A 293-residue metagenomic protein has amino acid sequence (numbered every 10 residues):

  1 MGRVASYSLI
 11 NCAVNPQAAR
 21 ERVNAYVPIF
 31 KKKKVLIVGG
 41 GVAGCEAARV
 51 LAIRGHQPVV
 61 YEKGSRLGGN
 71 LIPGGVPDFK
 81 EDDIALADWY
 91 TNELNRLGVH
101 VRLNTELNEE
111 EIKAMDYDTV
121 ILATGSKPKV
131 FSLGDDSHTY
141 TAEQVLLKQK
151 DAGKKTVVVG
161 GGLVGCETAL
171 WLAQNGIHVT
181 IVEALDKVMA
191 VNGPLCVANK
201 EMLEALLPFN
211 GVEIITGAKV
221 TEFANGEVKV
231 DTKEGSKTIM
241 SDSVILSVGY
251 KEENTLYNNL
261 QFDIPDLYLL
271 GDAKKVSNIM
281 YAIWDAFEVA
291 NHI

Functional and structural regions predicted by a protein language model:
M1-L36, V42, N70-N92, V99 (+3 more regions): Ferredoxin-type iron-sulfur electron-transfer modules and their immediate structural context
C12, C166-T168, A190-V197, T255 (+1 more regions): A conserved FAD-binding loop/helix module that cradles the flavin
N15-I29, N92-N95, V101-N104, E110 (+2 more regions): Glycine-rich dinucleotide-binding loop and its adjacent helix/turn
V35-V60, L163-N175: N-terminal Rossmann-like FAD-binding beta1-loop-alpha1 element of flavoenzymes
A47-V50, T168-V182, D263-D266, L270 (+1 more regions): Internal hydrophobic alpha-helix adjacent to the cofactor/substrate pocket in enzyme cavities
V60-L97, W171-A218: Rossmann-like dinucleotide-binding cores of NAD(P)H-dependent redox enzymes
L103-A114, V120, A224-T238: Conserved beta-strand-loop-beta-strand element in the redox core of flavoprotein oxidoreductases
Y117-T119, A123-K129, V145, S241-N254: Glycine-/small-residue-rich beta->alpha transition segments that form the dinucleotide
